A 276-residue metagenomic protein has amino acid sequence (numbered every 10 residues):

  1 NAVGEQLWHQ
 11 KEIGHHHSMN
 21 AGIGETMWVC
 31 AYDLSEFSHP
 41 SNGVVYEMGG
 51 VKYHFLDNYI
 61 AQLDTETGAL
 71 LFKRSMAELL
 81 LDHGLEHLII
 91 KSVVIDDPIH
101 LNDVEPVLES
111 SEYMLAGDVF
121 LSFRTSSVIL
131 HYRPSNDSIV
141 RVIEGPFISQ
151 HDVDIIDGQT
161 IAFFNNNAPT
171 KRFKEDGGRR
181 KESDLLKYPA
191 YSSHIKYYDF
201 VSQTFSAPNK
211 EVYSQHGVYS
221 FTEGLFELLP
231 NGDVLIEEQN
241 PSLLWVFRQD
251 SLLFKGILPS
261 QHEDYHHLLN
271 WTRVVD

Functional and structural regions predicted by a protein language model:
N1-D276: Histidine-/acidic-rich catalytic cores in large beta-rich domains
